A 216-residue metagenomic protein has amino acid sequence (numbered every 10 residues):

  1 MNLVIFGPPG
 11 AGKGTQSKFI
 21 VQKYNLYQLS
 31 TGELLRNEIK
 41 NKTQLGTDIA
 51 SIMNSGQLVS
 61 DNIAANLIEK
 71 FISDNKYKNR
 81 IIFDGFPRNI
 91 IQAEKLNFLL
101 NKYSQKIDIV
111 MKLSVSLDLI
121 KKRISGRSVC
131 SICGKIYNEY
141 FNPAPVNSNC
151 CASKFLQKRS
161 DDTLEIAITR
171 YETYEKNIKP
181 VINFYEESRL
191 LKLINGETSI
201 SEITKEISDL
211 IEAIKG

Functional and structural regions predicted by a protein language model:
M1-G216: Glycine-rich phosphate-binding loop of ATP-dependent small-molecule kinases
